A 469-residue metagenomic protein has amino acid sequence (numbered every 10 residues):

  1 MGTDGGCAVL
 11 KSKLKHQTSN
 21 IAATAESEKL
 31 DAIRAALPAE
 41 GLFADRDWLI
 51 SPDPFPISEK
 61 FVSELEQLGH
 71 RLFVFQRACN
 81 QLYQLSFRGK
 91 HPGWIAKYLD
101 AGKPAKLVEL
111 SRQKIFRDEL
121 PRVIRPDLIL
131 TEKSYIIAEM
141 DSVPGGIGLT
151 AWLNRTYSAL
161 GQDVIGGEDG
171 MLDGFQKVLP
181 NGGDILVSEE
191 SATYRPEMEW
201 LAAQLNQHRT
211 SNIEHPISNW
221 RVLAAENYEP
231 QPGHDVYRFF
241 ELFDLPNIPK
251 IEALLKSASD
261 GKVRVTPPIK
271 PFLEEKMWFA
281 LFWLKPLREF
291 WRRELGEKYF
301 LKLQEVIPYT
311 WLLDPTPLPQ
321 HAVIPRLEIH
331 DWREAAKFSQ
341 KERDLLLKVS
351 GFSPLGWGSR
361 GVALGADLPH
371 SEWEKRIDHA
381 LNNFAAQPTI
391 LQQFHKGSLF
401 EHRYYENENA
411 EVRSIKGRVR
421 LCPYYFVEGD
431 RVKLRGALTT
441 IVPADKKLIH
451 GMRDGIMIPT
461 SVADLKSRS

Functional and structural regions predicted by a protein language model:
G2-S469: Preference for protein termini
